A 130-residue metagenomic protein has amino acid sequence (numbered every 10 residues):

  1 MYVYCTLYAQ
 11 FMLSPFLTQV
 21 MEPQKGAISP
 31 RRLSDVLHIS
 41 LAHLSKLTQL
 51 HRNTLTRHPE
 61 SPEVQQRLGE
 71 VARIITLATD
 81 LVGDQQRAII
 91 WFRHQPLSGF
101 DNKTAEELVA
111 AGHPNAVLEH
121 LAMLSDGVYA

Functional and structural regions predicted by a protein language model:
M1-A130: Non-transmembrane "mature" sequence context
